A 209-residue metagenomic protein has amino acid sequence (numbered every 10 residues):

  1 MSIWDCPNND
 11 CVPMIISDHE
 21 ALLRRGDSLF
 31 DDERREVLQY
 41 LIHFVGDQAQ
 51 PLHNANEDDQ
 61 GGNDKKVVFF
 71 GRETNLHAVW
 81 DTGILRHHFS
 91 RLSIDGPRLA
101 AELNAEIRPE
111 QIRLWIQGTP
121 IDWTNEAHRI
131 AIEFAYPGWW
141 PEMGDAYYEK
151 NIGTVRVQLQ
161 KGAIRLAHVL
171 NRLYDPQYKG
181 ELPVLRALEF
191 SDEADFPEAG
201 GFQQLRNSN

Functional and structural regions predicted by a protein language model:
M1-R35, Q60-L99, L103: Small-residue-biased structural context
P13-E20, R35-I42, H77, R156 (+2 more regions): Extracytoplasmic/secreted envelope proteins and their assembly/folding machinery, especially bacterial periplasmic
E36-A55: Active-site alpha-helical segments that house and flank conserved acidic catalytic motifs for diphosphate chemistry
Q50-D59, Y178-E181: Short conserved catalytic/interaction loops centered on acidic-Pro-aromatic/His motifs
K66-Q158: An amphipathic alpha-helical core segment
N125-N209: A cross-kingdom marker for long, charged
